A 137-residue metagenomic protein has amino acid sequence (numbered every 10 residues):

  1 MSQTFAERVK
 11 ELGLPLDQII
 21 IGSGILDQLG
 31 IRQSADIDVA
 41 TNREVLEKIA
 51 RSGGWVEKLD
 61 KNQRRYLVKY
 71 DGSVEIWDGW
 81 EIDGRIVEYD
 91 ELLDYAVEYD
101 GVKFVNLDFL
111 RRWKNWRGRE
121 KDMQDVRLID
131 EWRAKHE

Functional and structural regions predicted by a protein language model:
M1-E137: Compositionally biased terminal segments of proteins
